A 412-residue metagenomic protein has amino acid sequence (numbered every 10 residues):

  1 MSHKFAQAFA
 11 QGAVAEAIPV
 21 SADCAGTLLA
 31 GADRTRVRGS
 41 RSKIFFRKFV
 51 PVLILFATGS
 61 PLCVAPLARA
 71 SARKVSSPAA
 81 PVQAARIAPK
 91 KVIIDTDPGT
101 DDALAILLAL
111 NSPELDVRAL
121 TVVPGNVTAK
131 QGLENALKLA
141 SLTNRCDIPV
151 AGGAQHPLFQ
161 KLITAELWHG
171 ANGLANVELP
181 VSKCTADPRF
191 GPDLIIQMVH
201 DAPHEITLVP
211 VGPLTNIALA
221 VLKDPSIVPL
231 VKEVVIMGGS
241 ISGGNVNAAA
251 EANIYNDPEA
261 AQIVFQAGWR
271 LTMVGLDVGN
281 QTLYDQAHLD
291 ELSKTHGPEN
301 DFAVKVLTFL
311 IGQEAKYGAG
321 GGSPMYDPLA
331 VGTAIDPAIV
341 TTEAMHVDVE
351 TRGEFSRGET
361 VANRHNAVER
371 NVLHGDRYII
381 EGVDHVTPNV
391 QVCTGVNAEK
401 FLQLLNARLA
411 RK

Functional and structural regions predicted by a protein language model:
M1-F46: N-terminal secretory signal peptides that target proteins for export/translocation
F49-P61: Bacterial N-terminal signal peptides
L62-A80: Signal peptide processing junction and immediate N-terminal pro/mature segment of secreted/exported proteins
A85-T96, T100-K138, R145, N172-G173 (+2 more regions): Active-site histidine-anchored catalytic micro-motif
R86-P89, L107-L108, D116-V117, Y255 (+2 more regions): Conformational coupling and interaction surfaces
T143-A151: A glycine-rich helix N-cap at a beta->alpha junction
V150, V264, V331: A residue-level signal for conserved active-site and pocket-lining positions in enzyme catalytic cores
A151-V181: Surface-exposed loop and adjacent secondary-structure segments within mature catalytic domains
